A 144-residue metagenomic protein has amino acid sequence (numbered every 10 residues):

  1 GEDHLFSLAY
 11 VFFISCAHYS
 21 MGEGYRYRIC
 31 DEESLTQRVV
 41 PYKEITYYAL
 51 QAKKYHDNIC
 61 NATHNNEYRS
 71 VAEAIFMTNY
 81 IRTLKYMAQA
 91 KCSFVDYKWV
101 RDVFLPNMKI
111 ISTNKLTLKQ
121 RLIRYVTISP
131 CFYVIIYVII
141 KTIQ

Functional and structural regions predicted by a protein language model:
G1-A9: Acidic donor-binding loop at a coil-to-helix junction in glycosyltransferase catalytic cores that engages
S7, F13-Q51: Nucleotide-sugar-dependent glycosyltransferase catalytic core
F12, D57, R82-Y86: Short glycine/serine- and small hydrophobic-enriched flexible loop segments
Y47-V71: C-terminal, non-catalytic tails of nucleotide-sugar-dependent glycosyltransferases
I59-T63, Y86-K91: Secondary-structure edge/capping motif, primarily at the C-terminal ends of alpha-helices and the immediately following
Y68-I75, Y97-K98: Short, charged, amphipathic alpha-helical segments
E73-K85: Amphipathic alpha-helical repeat scaffolds of TPR domains
M87-Q144: Membrane-interface aromatic/basic loop that binds lipid-linked glycans or pyrophosphate carriers, typified by
